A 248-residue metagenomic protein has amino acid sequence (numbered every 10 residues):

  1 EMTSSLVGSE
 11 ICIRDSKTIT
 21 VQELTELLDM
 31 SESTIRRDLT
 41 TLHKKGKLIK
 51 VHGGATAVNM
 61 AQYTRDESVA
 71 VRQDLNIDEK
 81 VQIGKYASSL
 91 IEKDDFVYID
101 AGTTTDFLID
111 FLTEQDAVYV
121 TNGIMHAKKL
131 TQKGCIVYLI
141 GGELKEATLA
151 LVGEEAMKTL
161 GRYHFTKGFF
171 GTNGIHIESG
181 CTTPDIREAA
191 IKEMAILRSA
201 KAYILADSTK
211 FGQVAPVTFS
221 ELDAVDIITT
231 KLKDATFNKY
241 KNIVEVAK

Functional and structural regions predicted by a protein language model:
E1-G8, C12: Single conserved hydrophobic/aromatic residue that forms the stacking wall/gate of nucleotide- or nucleobase-binding
S5, S89, D110, G161-R162 (+1 more regions): Solvent-exposed polar/charged
R14-Q22, L27, S33, R37-Y98 (+2 more regions): HTH-adjacent hinge/linker in prokaryotic transcriptional regulators
T18-V21, D29-S31, K44, K50 (+1 more regions): Conserved phosphate- and dinucleotide-binding cores of soluble alpha/beta proteins, encompassing both enzyme active
G102: Glycine-rich N-terminal segment of FAD-binding domains in flavoprotein oxidoreductases, spanning the beta-loop-helix
